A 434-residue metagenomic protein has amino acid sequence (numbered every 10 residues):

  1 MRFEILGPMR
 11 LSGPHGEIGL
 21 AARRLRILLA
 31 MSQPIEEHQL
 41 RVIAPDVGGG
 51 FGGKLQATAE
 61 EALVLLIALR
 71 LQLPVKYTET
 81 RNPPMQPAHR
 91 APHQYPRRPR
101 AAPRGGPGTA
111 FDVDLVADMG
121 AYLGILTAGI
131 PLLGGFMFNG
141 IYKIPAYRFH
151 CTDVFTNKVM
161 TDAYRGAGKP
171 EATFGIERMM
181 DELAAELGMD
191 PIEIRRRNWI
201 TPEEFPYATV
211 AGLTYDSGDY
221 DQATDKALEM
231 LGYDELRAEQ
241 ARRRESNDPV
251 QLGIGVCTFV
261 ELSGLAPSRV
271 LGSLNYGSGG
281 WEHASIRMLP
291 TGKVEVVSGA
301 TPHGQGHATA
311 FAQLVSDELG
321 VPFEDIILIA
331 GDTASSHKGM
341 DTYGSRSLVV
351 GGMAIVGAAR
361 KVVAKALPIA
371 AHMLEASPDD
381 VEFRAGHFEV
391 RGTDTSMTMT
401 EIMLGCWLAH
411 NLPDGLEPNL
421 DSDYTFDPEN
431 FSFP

Functional and structural regions predicted by a protein language model:
M1-P34: Intrinsically disordered, low-complexity protein-interaction/activation regions
R10, K293-S298: Short, aliphatic-rich beta-strand segments
R23, Q33-V42, D190: A conserved hydrophobic secondary-structure block that centers on an alpha-helix together with its immediately flanking
Q56-Y142, G175-R178, L187, E193-E295 (+2 more regions): Cofactor-centric catalytic regions
K143-D162, I329-D332: A glycine-rich, basic-preceded beta-loop-alpha segment at the flavin cofactor/substrate interface of flavin-utilizing
I144, M160-A172, G344: A short glycine-threonine-serine/GTX helix/turn-capping micro-motif
